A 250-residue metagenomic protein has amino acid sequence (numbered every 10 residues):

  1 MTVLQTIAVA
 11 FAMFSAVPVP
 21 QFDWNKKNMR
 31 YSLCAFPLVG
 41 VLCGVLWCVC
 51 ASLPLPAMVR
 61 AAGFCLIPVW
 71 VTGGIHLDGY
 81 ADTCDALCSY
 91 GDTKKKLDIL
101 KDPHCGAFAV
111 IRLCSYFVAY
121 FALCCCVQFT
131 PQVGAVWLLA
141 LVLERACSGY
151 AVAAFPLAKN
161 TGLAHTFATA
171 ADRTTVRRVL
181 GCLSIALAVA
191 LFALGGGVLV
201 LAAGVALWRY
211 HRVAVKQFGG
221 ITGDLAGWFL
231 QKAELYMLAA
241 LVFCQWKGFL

Functional and structural regions predicted by a protein language model:
M1-W24: Membrane-proximal soluble regions of multi-pass membrane proteins
V9-A12, K26-A51, H165-T169: N-terminal beta-alpha supersecondary unit
P18-W24, I75, K95, G149-K159 (+1 more regions): C-terminal ends of transmembrane helices
M29-L46, A86-Q132, V136-W137, T174-A190 (+2 more regions): Multi-pass membrane catalytic core of lipid/isoprenoid biosynthesis enzymes
C34-T83, A135-L139, G196-K216: Membrane-embedded alpha-helical segments that form the functional core of polytopic membrane enzymes, especially those
I67-C105, A214-A233: Acidic (Asp/Glu-rich) catalytic motifs at the cytosolic membrane interface
V133-A151: Function-critical hydrophobic alpha-helical transmembrane segments in multi-pass membrane proteins
A146-L180, F218-T222: Solvent-exposed interhelical
